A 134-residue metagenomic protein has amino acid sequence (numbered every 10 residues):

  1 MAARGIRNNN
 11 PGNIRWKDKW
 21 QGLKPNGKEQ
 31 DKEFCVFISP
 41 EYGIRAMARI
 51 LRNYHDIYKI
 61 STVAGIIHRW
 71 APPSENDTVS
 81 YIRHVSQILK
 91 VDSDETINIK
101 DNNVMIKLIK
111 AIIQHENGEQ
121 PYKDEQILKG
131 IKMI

Functional and structural regions predicted by a protein language model:
M1-I134: Cell-wall polysaccharide-cleaving catalytic domain and substrate-binding groove, primarily in peptidoglycan/chitin
